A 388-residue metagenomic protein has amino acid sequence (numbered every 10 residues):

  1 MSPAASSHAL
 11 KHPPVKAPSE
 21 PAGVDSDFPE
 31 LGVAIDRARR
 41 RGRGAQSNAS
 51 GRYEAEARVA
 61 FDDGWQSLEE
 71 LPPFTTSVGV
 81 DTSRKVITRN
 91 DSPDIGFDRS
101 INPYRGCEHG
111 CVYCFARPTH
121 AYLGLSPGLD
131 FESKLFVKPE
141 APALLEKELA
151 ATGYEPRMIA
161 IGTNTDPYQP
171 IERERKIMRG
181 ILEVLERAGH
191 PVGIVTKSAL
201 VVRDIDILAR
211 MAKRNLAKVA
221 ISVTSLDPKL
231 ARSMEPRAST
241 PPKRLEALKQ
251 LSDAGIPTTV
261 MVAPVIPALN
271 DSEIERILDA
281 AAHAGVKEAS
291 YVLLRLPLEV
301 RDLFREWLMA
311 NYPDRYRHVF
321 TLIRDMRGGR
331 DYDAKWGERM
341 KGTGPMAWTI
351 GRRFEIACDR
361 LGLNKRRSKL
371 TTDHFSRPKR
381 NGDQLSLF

Functional and structural regions predicted by a protein language model:
M1-T82, T88-R89, S272-F388: Auxiliary Fe-S-binding modules of radical SAM enzymes
Q66-R105, H109-A220, T224-R232, T240-D253: Conserved Radical SAM active-site core
V184-H190, A247-P257, M326-G329, R353-N364: A structural motif corresponding to the C-terminal end of an alpha-helix and its immediate exit/capping segment
G193, T259, A289-Y291: Short hydrophobic alpha-helical runs that function as membrane-insertion/retention elements
A199-V202, I266-E275: Active-site glycine- and acidic-residue-rich loops that bind and position anionic ligands or nucleotide-like cofactors
K213-L216, P257, H283-K287: Glycine-enriched alpha-helix->loop->beta-strand junction motifs that scaffold or abut catalytic
L226-P228, E235-R237, Q250-N270, L293-L296 (+2 more regions): Conserved strand-turn element in the central/C-terminal portion of the radical SAM core barrel that lines
P242-K249, D253, A263, S272-A284: Internal, well-ordered alpha-helical scaffold/interface segments that support domain packing or protein-protein contacts
